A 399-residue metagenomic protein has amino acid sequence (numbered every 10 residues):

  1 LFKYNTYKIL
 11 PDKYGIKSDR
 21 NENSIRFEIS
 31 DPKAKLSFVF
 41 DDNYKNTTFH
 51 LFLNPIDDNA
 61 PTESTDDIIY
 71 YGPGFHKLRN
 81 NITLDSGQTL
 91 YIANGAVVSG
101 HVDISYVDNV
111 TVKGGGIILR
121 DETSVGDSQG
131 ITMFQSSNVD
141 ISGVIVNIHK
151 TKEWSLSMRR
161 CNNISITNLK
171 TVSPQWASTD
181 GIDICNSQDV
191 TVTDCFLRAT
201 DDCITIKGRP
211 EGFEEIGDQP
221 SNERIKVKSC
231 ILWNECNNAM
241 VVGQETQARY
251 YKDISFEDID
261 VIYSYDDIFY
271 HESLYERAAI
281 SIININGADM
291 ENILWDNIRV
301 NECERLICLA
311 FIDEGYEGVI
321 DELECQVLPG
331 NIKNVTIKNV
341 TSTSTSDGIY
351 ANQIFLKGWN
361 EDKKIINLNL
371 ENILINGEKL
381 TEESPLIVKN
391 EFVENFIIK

Functional and structural regions predicted by a protein language model:
L1-K399: Extracellular/periplasmic carbohydrate-active domains that bind, remodel, or depolymerize complex polysaccharides
